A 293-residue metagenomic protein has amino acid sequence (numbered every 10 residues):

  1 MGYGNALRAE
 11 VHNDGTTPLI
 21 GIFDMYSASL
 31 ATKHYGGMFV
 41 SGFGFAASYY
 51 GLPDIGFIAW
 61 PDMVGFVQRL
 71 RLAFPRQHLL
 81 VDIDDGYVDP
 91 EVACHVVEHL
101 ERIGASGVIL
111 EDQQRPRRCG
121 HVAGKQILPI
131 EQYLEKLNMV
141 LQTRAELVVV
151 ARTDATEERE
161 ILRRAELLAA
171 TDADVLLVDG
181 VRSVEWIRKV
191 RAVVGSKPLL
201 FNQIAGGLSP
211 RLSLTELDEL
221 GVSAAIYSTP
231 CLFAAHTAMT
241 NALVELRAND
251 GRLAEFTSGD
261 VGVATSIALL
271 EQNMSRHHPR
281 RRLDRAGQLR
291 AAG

Functional and structural regions predicted by a protein language model:
G2-Y227, A234-T240, V244, R280-A292: Alpha/beta enzyme core
L246-G293: Flexible C-terminal active-site loop/helix
